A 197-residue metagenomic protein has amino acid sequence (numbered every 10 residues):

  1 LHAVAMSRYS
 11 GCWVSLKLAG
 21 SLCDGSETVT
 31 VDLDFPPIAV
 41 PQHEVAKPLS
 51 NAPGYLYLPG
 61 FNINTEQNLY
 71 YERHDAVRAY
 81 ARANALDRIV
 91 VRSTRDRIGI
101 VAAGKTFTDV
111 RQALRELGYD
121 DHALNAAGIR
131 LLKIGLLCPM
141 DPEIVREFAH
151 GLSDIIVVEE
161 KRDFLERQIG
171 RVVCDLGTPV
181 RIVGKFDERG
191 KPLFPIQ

Functional and structural regions predicted by a protein language model:
H2-Q197: Flexible, low-complexity linker and terminal segments
